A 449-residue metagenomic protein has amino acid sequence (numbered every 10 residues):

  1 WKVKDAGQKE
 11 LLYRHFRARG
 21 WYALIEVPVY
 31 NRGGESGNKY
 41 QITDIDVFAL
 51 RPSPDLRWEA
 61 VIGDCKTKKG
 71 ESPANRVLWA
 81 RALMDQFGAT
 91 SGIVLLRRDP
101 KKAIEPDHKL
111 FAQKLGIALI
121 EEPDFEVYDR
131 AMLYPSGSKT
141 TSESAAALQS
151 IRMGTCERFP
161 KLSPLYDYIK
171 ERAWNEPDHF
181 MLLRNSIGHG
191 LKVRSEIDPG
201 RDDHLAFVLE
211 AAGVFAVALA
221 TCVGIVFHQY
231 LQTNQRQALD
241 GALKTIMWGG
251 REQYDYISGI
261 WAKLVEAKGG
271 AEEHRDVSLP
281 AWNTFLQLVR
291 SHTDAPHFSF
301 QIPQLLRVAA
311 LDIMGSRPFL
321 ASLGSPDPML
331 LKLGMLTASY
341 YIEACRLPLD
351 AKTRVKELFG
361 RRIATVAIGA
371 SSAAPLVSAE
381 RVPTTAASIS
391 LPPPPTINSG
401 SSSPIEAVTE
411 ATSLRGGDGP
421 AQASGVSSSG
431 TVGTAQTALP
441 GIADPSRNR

Functional and structural regions predicted by a protein language model:
W1-I42, S53: Acidic-basic catalytic patches of nuclease active cores, encompassing PD-(D/E)XK and other metal-cofactor nuclease
N31-Q41, R57-S72: Acidic/glycine-enriched edge-of-secondary-structure segments
Q41-R51, P73-L78: Glycine-rich, highly charged phosphate/nucleotide-binding loops
L50-I62, Y256: Active-site beta-strand-loop-beta-strand hairpin of nuclease catalytic cores that positions key catalytic residues
A60, C65-P123, F285: Catalytic cores of nucleic-acid endonucleases
R98-L165: Domain-level recognition of nuclease-like catalytic cores that cleave nucleotide substrates
P164-L330: Long, charge-rich C-terminal accessory regions
L264-R449: Charge-dense, extended regions
